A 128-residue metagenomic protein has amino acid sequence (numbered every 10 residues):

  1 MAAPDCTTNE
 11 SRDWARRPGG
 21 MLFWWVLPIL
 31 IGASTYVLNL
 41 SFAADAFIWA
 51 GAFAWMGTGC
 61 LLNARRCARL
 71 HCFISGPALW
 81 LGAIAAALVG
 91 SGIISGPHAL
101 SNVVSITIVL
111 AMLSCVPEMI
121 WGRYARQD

Functional and structural regions predicted by a protein language model:
M1-W14: Short, Lys/Arg-rich, polar N-terminal cytosolic tail immediately upstream of the first transmembrane signal-anchor
R12-A44: Membrane-helix boundary elements
I31-A33, L81-V89: Aromatic-anchored segments of alpha-helical transmembrane domains
S41-A54, G76, S101-V109: Structural signature of hydrophobic alpha-helical transmembrane segments
A52-A68: Canonical alpha-helical transmembrane segments
L70-W80: Cytoplasmic-side transmembrane-helix entry/capping segments in multi-pass membrane proteins
A85-S105: Membrane-helix boundary connector in multi-pass membrane proteins
L110-D128: Membrane-water interface at the C-terminal end of transmembrane alpha helices
